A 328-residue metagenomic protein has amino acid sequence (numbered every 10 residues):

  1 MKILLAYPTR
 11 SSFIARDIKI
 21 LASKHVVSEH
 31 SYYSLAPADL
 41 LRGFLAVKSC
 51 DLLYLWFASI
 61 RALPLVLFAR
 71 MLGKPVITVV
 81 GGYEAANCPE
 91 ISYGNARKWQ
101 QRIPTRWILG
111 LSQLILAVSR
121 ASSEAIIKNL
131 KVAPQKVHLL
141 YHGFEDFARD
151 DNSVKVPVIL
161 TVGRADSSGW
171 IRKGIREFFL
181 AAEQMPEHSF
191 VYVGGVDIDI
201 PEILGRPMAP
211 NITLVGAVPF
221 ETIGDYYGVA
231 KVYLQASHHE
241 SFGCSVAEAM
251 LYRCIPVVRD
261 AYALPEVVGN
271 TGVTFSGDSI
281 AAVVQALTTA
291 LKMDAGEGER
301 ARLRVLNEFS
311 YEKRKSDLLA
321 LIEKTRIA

Functional and structural regions predicted by a protein language model:
A96-I115: Membrane-proximal helix-turn-helix segments that form the acceptor-binding/catalytic region of lipid-linked
G110-R149, V158-R164: Donor nucleotide-sugar binding/catalytic pocket of nucleotide-sugar-dependent glycosyltransferases
D151-M185, V191: Conserved donor-binding/catalytic core segment of Leloir-type glycosyltransferases
P201-G224: Nucleotide-activated donor-binding/catalytic signature segment of Leloir-type glycosyltransferases, i.e., the conserved
H238: Aromatic "clamp/platform" in nucleotide-sugar-dependent glycosyltransferases that forms part of the donor/acceptor
I255-V258: Short hydrophobic beta-strand element within catalytic cores of glycosyltransferases and related nucleotide-activated
G272-I280, T288-D294: Conserved acidic donor-binding segment of nucleotide-sugar-dependent glycosyltransferases
A295-E308, D317: A short, well-ordered alpha-helix in the C-terminal region of glycosyltransferases
